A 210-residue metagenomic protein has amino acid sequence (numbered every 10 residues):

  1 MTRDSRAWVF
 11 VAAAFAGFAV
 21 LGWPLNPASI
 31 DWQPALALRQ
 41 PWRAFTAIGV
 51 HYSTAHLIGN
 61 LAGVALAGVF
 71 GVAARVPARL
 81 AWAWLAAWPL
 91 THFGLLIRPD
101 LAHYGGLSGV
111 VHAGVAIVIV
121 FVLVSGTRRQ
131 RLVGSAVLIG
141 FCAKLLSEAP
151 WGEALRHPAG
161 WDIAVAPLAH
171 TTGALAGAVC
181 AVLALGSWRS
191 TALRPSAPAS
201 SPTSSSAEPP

Functional and structural regions predicted by a protein language model:
M1-W42, L123, T127-L132, C180-P210: N-terminal signal-anchor transmembrane helix
F10-W82, P89-Y104, G160-P167: N-terminal TM1-TM2 helical hairpin plus the immediately adjacent luminal interfacial "cap"
A14, W84-P89, L132-A143: Central hydrophobic cores of alpha-helical transmembrane segments in multi-pass integral membrane proteins
A19, W23, W88, H92 (+5 more regions): Transmembrane alpha-helical segments of multi-pass membrane transport proteins and ion-pumping complexes
L57-V64, G105-A116, D162-A184: Alpha-helical transmembrane segments that form the membrane-embedded catalytic/substrate-binding core of multi-pass
R79, G106, G126-L138: Internal alpha-helical transmembrane segments of multi-pass membrane proteins
F93-V124, T203: Membrane-proximal helix-loop-helix units in multi-pass membrane proteins
S135-G186: Terminal transmembrane helical module of multi-pass membrane proteins
